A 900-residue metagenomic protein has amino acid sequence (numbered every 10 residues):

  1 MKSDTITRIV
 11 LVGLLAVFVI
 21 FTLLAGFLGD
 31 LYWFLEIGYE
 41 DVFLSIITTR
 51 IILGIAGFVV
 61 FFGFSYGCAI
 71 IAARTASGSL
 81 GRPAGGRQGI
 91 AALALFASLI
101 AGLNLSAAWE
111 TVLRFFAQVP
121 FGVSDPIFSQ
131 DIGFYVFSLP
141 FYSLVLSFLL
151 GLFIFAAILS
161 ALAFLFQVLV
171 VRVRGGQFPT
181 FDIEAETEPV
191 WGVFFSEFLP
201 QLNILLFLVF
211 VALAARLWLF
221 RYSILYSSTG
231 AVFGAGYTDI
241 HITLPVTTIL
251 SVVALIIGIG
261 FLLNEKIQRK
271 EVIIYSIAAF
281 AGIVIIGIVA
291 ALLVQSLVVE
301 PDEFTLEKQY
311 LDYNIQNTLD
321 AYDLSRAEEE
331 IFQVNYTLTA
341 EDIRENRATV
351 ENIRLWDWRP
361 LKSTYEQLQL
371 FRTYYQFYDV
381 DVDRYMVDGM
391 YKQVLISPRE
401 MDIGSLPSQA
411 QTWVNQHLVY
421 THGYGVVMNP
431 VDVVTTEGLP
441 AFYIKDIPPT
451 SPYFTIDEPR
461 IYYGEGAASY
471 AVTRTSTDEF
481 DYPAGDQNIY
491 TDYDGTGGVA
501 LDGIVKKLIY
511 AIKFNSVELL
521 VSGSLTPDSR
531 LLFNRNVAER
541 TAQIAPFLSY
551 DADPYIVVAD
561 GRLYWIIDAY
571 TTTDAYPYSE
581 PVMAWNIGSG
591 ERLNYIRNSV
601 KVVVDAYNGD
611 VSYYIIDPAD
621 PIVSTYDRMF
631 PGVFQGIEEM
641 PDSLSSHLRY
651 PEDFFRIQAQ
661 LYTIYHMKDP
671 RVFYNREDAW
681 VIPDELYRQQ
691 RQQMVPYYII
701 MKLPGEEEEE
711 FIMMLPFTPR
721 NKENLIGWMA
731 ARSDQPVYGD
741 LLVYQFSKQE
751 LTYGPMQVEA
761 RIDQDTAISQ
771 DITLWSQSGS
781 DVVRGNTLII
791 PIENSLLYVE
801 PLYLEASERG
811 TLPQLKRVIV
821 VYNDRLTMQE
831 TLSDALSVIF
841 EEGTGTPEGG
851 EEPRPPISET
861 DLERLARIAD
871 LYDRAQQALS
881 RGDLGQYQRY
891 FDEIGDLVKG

Functional and structural regions predicted by a protein language model:
D4, V10-R881, G885-V898: Soluble extracytoplasmic regions of secretory-pathway and membrane proteins
